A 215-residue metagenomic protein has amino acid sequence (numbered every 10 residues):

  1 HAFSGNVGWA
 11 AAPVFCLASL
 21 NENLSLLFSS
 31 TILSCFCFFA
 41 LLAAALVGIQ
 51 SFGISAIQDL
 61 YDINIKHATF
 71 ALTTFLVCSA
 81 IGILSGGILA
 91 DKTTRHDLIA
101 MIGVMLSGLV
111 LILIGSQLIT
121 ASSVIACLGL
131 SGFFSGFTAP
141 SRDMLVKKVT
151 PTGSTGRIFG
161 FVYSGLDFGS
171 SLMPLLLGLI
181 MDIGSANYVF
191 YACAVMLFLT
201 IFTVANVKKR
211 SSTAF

Functional and structural regions predicted by a protein language model:
L17-C35: Juxtamembrane intracellular "pre-TM" segments in multi-pass secondary transporters
T31-L76, A80-I83: Extracytoplasmic gate region of multi-pass secondary transporters
I83-R95, M181-D182: Helix-to-loop junctions at the C-terminal end of transmembrane segments in multipass secondary transporters
K92-V104: Cytoplasmic membrane-interface "Motif A"-like loop-to-helix N-cap segments of 12-TM Major Facilitator Superfamily
L106-I119: C-terminal ends and interior cores of transmembrane alpha-helices in multi-pass membrane transporters/permeases
G115, A192-F215: Multi-pass alpha-helical transporter architecture, strongest for 12-TM Major Facilitator/SLC carriers used
F137-T150: Intracellular juxtamembrane helix-capping segments at the cytosolic ends of symmetry-related transmembrane helices
L179-M196: A membrane-interface helix-boundary motif in multi-pass transporters
